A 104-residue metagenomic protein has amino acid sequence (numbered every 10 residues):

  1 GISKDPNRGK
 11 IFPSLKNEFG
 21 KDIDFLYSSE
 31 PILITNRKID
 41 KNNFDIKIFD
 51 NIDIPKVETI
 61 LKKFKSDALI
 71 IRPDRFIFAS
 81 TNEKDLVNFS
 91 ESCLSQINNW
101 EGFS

Functional and structural regions predicted by a protein language model:
G1-S104: Helical substrate-recognition/capping region of FAD-dependent monooxygenase/halogenase enzymes
